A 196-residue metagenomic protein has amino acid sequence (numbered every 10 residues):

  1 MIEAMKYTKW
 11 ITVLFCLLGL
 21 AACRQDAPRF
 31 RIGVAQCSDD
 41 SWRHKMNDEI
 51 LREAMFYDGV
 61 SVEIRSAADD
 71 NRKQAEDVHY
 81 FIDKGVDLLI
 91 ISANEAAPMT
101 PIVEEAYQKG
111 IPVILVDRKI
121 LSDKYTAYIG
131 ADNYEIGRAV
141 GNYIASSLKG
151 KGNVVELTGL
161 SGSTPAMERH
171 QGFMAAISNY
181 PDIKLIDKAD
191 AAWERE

Functional and structural regions predicted by a protein language model:
I2-I11: Bacterial N-terminal signal peptides that target proteins for export
T12-L17: Hydrophobic helical h-region of N-terminal Sec-dependent signal peptides in bacterial secretory/periplasmic proteins
C23-E196: A residue-level marker of the well-folded mature domains of exported/periplasmic proteins
